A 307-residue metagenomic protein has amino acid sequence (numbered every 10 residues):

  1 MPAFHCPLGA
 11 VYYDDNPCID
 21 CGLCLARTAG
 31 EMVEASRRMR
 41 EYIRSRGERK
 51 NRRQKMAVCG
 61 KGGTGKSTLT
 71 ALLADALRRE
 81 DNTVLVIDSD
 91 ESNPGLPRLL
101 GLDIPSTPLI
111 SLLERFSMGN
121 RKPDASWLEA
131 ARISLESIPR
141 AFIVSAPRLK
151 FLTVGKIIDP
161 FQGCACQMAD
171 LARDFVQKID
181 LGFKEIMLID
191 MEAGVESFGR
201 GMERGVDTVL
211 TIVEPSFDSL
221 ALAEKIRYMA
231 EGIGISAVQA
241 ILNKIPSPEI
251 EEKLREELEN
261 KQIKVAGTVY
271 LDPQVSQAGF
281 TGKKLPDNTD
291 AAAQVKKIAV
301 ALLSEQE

Functional and structural regions predicted by a protein language model:
M1-I19, L23-E41: Iron-sulfur cluster-binding cysteine motifs and their immediate structural context in ferredoxin-like electron-transfer
G47-R53: Phosphate-binding P-loop
Q54-S89: Walker A/P-loop phosphate-binding motif and the immediately C-terminal alpha-helix
R78-P147: N-terminal phosphate/diphosphate-binding loop that engages ATP/GTP or pyrophosphate donors across diverse enzyme folds
S89-S92, K244-P248, D272: Residues in the short beta-alpha loop(s) of Rossmann-like NAD(P)-binding domains
A130-F142, K150-I189: Cytosolic-facing regulatory segments adjacent to core modules
Q167-T268, Q277: Conserved catalytic-core segment of NTP-binding enzymes
G279-A292: C-terminal boundary of histidine-terminating zinc-finger modules
